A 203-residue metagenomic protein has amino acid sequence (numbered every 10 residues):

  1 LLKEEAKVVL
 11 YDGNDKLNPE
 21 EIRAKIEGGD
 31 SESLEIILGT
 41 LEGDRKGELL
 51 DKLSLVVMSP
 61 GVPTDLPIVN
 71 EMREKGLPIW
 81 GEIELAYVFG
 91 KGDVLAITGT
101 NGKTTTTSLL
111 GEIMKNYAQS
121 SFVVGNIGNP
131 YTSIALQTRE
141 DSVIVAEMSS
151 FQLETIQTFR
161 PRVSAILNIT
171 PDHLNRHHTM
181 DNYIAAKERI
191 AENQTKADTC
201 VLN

Functional and structural regions predicted by a protein language model:
L2, D44-D51, P60-L202: Phosphate-binding loop of NTP-binding sites
E5, D12, D30-S33, G76 (+1 more regions): Glycine-centered loop/turn motif at secondary-structure junctions
A6-R23: NAD(P)-binding Rossmann-fold cofactor-contacting core
V9, E35-G39, P78-W80, F122: General small-molecule cofactor/ligand-binding pocket signal
G13, L38-L41, P60: Residue immediately C-terminal to the conserved phosphorylatable aspartate in receiver
E21-S33: Short, conserved SAM-binding/catalytic segment of Class I S-adenosyl-L-methionine-dependent methyltransferases
D30-E48: Glycine-rich, highly charged phosphate/nucleotide-binding loops
